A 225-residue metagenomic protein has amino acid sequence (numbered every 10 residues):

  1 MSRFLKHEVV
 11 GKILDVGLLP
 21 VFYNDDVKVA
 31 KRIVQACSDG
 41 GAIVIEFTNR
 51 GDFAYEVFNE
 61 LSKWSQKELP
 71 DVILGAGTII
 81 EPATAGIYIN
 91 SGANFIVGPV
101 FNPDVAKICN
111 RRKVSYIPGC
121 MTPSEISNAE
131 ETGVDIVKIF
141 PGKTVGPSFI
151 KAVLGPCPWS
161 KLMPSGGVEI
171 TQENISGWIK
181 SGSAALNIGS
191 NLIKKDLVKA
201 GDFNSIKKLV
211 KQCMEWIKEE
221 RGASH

Functional and structural regions predicted by a protein language model:
M1-G75, I79-A83, I87-S91, K180 (+1 more regions): Conserved N-terminal beta1-alpha1 strand-loop-helix module at the mouth
L18-F22, I45-F47, L74-G77, I96-V97 (+4 more regions): Hydrophobic faces of well-ordered beta-strands that scaffold small-molecule active sites in alpha/beta enzyme cores
V29, V57, A83-T84, D104-V105 (+3 more regions): Short acidic active-site motifs
S38-I43, I89-I96, R111-I117, E131-I136 (+2 more regions): Glycine-enriched alpha-helix->loop->beta-strand junction motifs that scaffold or abut catalytic
I43-I45, F95-V105, I139-P147, G182-F203: Glycine-rich phosphate-binding active-site loops on the catalytic face of alpha/beta enzymes
N49-R50, I79, V100-N102, M121-T122 (+3 more regions): Short, ordered loop/turn segments at secondary-structure junctions
E81-S91, S124-T132, E169-L186: Catalytic cores of alpha/beta
F95, P99-V145: Histidine/lysine/aspartate-rich catalytic loop segments that bind and position anionic ligands
